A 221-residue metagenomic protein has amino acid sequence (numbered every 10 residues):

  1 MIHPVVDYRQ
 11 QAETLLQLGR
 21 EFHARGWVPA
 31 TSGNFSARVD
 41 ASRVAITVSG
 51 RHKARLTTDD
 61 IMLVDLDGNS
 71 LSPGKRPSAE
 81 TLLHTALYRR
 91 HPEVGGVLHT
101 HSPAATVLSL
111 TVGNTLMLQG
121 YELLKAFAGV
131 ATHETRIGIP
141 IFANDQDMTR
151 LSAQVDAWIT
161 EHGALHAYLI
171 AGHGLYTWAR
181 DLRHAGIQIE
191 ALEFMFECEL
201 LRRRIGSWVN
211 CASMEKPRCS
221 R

Functional and structural regions predicted by a protein language model:
M1-R221: Glycine-rich flexible loops
